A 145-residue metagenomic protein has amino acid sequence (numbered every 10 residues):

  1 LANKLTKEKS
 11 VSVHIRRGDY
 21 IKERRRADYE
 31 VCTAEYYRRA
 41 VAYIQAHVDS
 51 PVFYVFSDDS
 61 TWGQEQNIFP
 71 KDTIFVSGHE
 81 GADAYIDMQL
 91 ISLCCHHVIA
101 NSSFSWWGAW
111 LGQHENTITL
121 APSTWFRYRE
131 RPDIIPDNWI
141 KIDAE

Functional and structural regions predicted by a protein language model:
L1-A82: Core catalytic architecture of nucleotide-activated donor-dependent transferases building glycoconjugates
R26-D28, I68, G112-Q113, D133-I135: Surface-exposed beta-strand edges and their flanking turn/coil or helix-capping segments
Q45-R129: Donor-binding and catalytic core of enzymes assembling or modifying cell-surface/extracellular glycoconjugates
R127-E145: Leloir-type glycosyltransferase catalytic cores
